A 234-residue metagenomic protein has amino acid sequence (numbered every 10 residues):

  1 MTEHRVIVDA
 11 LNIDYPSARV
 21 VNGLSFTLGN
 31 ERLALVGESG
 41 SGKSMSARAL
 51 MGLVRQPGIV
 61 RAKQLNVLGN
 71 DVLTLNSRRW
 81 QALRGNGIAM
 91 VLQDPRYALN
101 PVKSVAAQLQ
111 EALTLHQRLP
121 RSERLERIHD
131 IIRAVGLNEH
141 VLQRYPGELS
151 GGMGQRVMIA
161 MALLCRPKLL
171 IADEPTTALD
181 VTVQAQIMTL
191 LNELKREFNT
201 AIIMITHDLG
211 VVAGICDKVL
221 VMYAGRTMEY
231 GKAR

Functional and structural regions predicted by a protein language model:
I59-D71: Conserved ABC transporter NBD signature motif
E123-H140: Conserved ABC ATPase "signature" region
Y145-L149, M153: Conserved ABC ATPase signature
L164-K168: A short, proline-enriched helix->beta-strand linker immediately N-terminal to the Walker B motif in ABC-type P-loop
V212-G214: A short, surface-exposed alpha-helical micro-motif characterized by mixed small hydrophobic and charged/polar residues
Y230-G231: ABC ATPase "signature
